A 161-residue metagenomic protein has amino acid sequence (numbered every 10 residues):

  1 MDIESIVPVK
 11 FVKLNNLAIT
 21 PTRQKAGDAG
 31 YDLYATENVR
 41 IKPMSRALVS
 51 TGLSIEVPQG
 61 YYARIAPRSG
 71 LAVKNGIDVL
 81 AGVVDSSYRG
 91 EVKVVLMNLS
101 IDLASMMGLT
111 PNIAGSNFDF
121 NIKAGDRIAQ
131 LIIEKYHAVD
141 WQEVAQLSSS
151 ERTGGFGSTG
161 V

Functional and structural regions predicted by a protein language model:
M1-V161: DUTPase catalytic domain/fold
